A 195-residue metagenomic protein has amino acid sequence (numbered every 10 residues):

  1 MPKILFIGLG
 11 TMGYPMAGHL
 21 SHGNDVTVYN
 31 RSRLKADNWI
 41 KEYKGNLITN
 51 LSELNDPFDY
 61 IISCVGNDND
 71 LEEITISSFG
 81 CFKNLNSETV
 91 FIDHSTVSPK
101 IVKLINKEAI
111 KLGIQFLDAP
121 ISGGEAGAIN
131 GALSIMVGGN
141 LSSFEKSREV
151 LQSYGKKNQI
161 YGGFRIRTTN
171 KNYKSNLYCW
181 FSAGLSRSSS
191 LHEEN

Functional and structural regions predicted by a protein language model:
M1-S63, T89, E125: NAD(P)+-binding Rossmann beta1-loop-alpha1 motif at the extreme N-terminus of oxidoreductases
P15, Y60, G66, D70-E73 (+7 more regions): Amphipathic alpha-helical hairpins
L51-Q115: Rossmann-fold NAD(P) dinucleotide-binding segment
V97-N176: Rossmann-fold dinucleotide-binding core
I166-N195: Helical "substrate-binding/catalytic lid" subdomain of Rossmann-like NAD(P)-dependent dehydrogenases/reductases
